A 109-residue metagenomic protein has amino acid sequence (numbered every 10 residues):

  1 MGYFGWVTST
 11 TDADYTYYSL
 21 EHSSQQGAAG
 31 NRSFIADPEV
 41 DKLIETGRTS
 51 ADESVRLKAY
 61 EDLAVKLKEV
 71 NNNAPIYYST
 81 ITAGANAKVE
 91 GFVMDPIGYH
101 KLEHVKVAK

Functional and structural regions predicted by a protein language model:
M1, T10-A13, A29, V55 (+3 more regions): Alpha-helical structural elements
M1-S24, A59-Y60: Periplasmic binding protein-like
G2-G5, S50-A85: Bilobed periplasmic-binding protein-like "clamshell/Venus-flytrap" ligand-binding domains
A13, A36-L43, R56-L63: Stable alpha-helical elements in mature extracytoplasmic
T16-T49, Y78-K109: Short, solvent-exposed loop/beta-turn-alpha elements that line the ligand-binding surface or hinge of extracytoplasmic
